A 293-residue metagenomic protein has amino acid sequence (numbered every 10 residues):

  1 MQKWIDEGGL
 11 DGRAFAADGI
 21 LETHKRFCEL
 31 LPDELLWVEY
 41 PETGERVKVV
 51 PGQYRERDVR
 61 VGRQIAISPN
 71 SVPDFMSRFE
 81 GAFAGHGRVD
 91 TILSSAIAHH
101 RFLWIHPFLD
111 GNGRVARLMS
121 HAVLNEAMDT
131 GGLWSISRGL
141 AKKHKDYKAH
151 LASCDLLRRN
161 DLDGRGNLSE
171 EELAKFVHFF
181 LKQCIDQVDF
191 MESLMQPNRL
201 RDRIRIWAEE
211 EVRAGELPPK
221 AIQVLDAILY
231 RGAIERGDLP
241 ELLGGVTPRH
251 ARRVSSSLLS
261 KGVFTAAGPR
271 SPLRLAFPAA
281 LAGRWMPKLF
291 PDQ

Functional and structural regions predicted by a protein language model:
M1-Q293: FIC/Doc superfamily catalytic core
